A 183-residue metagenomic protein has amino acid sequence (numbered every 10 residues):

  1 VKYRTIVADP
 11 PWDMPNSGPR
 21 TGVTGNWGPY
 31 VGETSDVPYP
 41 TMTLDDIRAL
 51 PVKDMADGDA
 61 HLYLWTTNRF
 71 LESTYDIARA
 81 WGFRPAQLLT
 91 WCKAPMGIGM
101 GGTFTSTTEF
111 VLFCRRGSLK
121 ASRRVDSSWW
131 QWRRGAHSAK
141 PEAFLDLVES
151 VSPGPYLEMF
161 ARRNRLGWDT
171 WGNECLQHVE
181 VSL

Functional and structural regions predicted by a protein language model:
V1-L183: Class I S-adenosyl-L-methionine-dependent methyltransferase catalytic core
